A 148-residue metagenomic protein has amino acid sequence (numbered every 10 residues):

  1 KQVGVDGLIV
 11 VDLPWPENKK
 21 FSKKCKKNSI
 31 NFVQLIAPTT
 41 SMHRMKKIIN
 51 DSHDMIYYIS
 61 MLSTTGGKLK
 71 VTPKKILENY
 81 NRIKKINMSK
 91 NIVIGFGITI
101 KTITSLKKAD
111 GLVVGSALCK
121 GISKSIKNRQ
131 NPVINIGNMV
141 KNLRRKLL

Functional and structural regions predicted by a protein language model:
K1, C25-L35, I83-G97: Short beta-strand/loop segments at the ligand-binding rim of alpha/beta enzyme cores
K1-L13, L147: Active-site beta->alpha loop and helix N-cap motifs at the rims of alpha/beta catalytic domains
Q2-G7, K107-A117: Short, electropositive alpha-helical surface patch
L8-V10, F32-I36, I56-Y58, K90-F96 (+1 more regions): Hydrophobic faces of well-ordered beta-strands that scaffold small-molecule active sites in alpha/beta enzyme cores
I9-N28, S41-K47, T65-R82, I100-T104 (+1 more regions): Active-site-adjacent beta->alpha loops and helix N-cap segments on the catalytic face of soluble alpha/beta enzymes
L13, L35-T39, M61-L62, G95-K101 (+1 more regions): Active-site beta-loop-alpha junctions enriched in small/polar residues
T40-D51, I86-N87, I94-L112: Catalytic cores of alpha/beta
L118-L148: C-terminal helical cap(s) of enzyme catalytic domains, especially alpha/beta-barrels
